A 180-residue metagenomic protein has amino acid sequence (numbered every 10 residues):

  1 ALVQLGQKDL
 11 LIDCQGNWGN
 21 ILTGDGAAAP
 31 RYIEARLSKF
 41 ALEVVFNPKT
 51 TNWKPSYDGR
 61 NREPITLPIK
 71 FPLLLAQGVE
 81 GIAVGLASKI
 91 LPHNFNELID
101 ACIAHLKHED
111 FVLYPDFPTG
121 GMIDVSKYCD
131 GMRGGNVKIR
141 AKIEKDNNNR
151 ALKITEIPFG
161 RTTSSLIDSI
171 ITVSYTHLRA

Functional and structural regions predicted by a protein language model:
A1-N136: Catalytic phosphate-handling regions of large nucleic-acid enzymes and associated NTPases
G19, R140-E144, T155: Residues in well-ordered beta-strands of folded domains
K49-W53, N147-L152: Gly-rich Lys/Arg/Thr-decorated short loops/hinges at beta-loop-alpha junctions or inter-strand turns that position
L86-S88, I143, E156-F159: Flexible glycine-/small-residue-rich
R133-E144, R150: Fungal transcription factor middle regulatory core
A151, T155-Y175: Long hydrophobic segments that form regular secondary structure
T176-A180: Conserved small/polar residues in nucleotide/adenosyl-binding loops
